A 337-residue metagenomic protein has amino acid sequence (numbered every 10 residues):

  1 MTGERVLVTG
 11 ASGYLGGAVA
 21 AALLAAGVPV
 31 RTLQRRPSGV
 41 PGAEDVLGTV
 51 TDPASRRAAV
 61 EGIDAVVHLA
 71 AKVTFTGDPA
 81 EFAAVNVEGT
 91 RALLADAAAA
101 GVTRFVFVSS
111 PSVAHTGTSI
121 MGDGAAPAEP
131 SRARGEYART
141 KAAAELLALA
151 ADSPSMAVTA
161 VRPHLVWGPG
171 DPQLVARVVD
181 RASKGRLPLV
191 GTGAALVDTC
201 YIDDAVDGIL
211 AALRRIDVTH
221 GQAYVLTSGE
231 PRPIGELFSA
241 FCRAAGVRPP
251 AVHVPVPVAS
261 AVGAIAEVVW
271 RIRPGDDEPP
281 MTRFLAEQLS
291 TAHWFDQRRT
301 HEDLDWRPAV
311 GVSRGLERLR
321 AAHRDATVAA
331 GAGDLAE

Functional and structural regions predicted by a protein language model:
V6-A26: N-terminal Rossmann NAD(P)H-binding glycine-rich loop of SDR-like oxidoreductase domains
L47-E88, D96: NAD(P)H-binding glycine-rich loop region in Rossmannoid oxidoreductase-like domains and their noncatalytic homologs
A92-E136: Conserved Rossmann-fold NAD(P)-dependent oxidoreductase catalytic core, especially the SDR/UDP-sugar
A114, T159-R177: Flexible, glycine-rich beta-alpha linker
R132-T159: Active-site Tyr-X1-5-Lys
A143, D171-R177, G191-L213, G221-V225: Substrate-positioning beta->alpha
I202, V262-R307: Conserved C-terminal active-site "lid" loop/helix of NAD(P)H-dependent oxidoreductases that clamps the redox cofactor
R214-P279, S313, E317-R320, A330-E337: Mid/C-terminal beta-alpha module of Rossmann-like enzyme folds, strongest in SDR-family dehydrogenases/epimerases
